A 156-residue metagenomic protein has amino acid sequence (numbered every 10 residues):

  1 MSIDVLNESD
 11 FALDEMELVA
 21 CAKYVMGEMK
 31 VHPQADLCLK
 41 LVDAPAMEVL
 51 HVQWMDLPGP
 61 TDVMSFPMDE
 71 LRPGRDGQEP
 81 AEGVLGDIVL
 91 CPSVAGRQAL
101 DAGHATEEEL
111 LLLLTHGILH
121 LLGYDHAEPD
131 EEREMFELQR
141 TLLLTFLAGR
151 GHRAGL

Functional and structural regions predicted by a protein language model:
M1-L110, L119-L156: An acidic/histidine-cluster motif and surrounding catalytic segment that typifies divalent-metal-assisted enzyme active
